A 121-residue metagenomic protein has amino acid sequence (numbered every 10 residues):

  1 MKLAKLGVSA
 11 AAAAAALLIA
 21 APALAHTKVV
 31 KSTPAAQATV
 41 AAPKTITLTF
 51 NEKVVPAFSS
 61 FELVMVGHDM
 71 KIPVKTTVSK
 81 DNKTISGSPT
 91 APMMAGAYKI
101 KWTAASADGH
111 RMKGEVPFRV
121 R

Functional and structural regions predicted by a protein language model:
M1-A11: Bacterial N-terminal signal peptides that target proteins for export
A20-P22: N-terminal signal peptide c-region/cleavage motif recognized by signal peptidases
L24-A42: N-terminal edge beta-strand
I46-T47, K53-P73: Short, surface-exposed alpha-helix to beta-strand junction/turn motifs within ectodomains of secreted and cell-envelope
I46-T49, G109-R121: Extended, polar beta-sheet/loop recognition surfaces of beta-rich domains that mediate binding to diverse ligands
A91-A95: Surface-exposed, short loops/turns at beta-strand junctions within beta-sandwich domains
Y98-I100: A short tyrosine-centered beta-strand micro-motif
T103-A107: Beta-strand-rich extracellular modules
